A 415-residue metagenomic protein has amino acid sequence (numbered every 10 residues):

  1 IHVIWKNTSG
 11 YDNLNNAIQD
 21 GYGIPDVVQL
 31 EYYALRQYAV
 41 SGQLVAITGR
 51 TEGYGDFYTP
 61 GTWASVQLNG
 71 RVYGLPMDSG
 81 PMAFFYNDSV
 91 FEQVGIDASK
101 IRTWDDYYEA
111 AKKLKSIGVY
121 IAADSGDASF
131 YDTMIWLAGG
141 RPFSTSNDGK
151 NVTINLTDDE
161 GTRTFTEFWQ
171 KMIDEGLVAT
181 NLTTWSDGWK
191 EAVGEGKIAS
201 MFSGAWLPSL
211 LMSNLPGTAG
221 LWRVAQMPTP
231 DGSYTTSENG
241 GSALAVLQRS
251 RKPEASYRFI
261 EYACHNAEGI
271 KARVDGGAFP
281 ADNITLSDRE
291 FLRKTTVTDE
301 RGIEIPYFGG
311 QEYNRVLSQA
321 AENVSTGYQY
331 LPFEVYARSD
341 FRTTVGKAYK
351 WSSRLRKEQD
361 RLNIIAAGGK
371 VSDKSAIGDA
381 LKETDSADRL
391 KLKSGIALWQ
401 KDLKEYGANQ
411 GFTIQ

Functional and structural regions predicted by a protein language model:
I1-N7, Y22-I24, G95-S99, Q170-T184 (+2 more regions): A local structural motif
I1-Y58, E92-G95, R102, K190-A192 (+1 more regions): Extracytoplasmic "Venus flytrap"/periplasmic binding protein-like
K6, E31-A83, Y108, M134-W136 (+1 more regions): Hinge/lid segment of periplasmic solute-binding proteins
N16-A17, G23-D26, G55-V90, I121 (+4 more regions): A structural signal for short loop-to-beta-strand junctions that line the ligand-binding cleft of periplasmic/secreted
N69-M77, M82, D105-I154, G161 (+2 more regions): Extracytoplasmic/periplasmic solute-binding protein
A111, K150-L182, R223, M227: Glycine-centered hinge/linker elements that transmit conformational signals in sensory and ligand-binding systems
L207-T218, G232-T344: C-terminal lobe and pocket-closing loops of periplasmic/extracytoplasmic Venus-flytrap solute-binding proteins
R315-Q415: Conserved C-terminal helix/tail region of periplasmic/extracytoplasmic solute-binding proteins
